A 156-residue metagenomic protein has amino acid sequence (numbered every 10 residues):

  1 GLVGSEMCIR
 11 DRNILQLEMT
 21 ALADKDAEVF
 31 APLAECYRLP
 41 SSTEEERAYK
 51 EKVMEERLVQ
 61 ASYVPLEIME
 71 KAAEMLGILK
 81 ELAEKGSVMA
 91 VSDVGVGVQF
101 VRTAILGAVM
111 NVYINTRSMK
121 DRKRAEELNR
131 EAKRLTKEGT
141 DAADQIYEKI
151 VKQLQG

Functional and structural regions predicted by a protein language model:
G1-I9: Single conserved hydrophobic/aromatic residue that forms the stacking wall/gate of nucleotide- or nucleobase-binding
R12-L15, M19, P65, A72 (+2 more regions): Amphipathic alpha-helical coiled-coil segments
Q16-M19, A23, E35: Long, charged all-alpha helical bundle/coiled-coil segments in cytosolic proteins
E18, Y49, V53, R124-E127 (+1 more regions): Exposed alpha-helical structural elements
K25-R38, A143-G156: Long, charge-rich low-complexity segments
D26-Q99, T103, N115: Amphipathic alpha-helical interface segments
M75-I78, A90-I150, G156: Preference for long, well-ordered alpha-helical segments
